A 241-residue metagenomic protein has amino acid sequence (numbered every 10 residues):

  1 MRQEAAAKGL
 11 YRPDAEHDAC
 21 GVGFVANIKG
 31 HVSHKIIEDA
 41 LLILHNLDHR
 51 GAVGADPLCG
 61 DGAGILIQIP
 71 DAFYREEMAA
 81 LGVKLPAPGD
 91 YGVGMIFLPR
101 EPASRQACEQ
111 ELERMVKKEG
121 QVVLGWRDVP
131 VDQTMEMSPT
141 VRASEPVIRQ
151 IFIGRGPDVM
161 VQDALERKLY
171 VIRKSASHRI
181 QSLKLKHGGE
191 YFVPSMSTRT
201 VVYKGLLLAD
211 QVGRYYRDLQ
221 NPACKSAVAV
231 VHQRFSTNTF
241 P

Functional and structural regions predicted by a protein language model:
M1-P241: N-terminal segments that mediate ammonia production and transfer in glutamine-dependent amidotransferase systems
